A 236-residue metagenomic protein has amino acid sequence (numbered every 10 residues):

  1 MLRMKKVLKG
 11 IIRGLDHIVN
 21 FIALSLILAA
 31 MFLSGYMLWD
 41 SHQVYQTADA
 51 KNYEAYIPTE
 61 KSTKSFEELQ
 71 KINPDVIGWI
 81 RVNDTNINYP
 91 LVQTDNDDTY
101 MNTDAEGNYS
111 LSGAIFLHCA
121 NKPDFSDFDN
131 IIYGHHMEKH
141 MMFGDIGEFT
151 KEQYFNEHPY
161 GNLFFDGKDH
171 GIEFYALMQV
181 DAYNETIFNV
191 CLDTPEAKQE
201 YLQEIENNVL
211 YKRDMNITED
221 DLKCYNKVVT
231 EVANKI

Functional and structural regions predicted by a protein language model:
M1-D16: N-terminal Lys/Arg-rich, disordered targeting/topogenic segments
F21, I27, M31-I236: Solvent-exposed, non-transmembrane regions of membrane-associated and secreted proteins
